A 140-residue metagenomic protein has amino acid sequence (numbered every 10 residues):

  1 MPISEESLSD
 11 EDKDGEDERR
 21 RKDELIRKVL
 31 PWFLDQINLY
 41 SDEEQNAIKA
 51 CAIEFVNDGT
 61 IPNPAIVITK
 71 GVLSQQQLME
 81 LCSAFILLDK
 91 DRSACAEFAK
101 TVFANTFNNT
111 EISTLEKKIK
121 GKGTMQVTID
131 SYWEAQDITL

Functional and structural regions predicted by a protein language model:
P2-L140: Flexible coil/loop and intrinsically disordered linker positions at secondary-structure junctions
